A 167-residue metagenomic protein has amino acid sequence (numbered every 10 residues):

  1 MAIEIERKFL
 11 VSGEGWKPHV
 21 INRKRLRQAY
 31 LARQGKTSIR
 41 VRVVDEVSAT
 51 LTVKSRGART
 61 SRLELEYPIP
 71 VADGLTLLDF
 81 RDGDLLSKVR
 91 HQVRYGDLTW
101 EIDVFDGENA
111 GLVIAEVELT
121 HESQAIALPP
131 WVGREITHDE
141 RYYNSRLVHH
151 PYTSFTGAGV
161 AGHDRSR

Functional and structural regions predicted by a protein language model:
M1-R167: Phosphate-end processing signature that detects enzymes handling 5′-triphosphorylated RNA and polyphosphate
